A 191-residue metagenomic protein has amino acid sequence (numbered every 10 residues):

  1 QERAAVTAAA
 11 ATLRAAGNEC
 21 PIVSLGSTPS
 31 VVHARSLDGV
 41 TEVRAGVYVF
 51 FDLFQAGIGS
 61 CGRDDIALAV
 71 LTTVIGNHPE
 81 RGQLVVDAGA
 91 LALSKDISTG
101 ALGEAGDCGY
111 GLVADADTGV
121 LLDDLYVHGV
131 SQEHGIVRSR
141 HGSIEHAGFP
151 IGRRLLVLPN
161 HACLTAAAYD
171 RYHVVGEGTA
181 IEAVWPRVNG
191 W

Functional and structural regions predicted by a protein language model:
Q1-G62: Active-site loop/helix belt of alpha/beta enzymes
V49-F51, G59, L71, S94 (+2 more regions): Generic, ordered loop/turn and secondary-structure boundary motif
D64-L71: Short coil-to-beta-strand transition motifs
R81-W191: C-terminal accessory subdomain/extension
